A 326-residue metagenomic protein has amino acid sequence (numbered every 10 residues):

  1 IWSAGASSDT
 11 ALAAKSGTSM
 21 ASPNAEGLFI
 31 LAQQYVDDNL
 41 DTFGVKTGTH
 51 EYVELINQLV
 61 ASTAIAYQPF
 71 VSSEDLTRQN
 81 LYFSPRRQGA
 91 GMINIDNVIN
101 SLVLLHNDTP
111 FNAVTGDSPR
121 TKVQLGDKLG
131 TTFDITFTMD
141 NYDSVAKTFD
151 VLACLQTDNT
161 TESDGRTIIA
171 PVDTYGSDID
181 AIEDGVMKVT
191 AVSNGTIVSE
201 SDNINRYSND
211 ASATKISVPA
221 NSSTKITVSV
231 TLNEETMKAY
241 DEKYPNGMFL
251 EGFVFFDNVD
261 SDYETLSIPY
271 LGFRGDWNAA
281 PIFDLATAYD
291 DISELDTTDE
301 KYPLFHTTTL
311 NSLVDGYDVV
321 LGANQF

Functional and structural regions predicted by a protein language model:
I1-L76, K238: Hydrolase catalytic cores
F43, E51, Q79-P219, T224-E234 (+1 more regions): Secreted peptidase-domain scaffold signal
A61, L152, P269-L271: Transmembrane beta-strands of outer-membrane beta-barrel proteins
I65, Q156-D158, G275-W277: Structural signature of outer-membrane beta-barrel domains
L129-F137, K243-F253: Short, solvent-exposed loop/turn segments enriched in Ser/Thr/Gly
T231-P245: Short, surface-exposed loop/turn segments at beta-strand-coil junctions that are enriched for proline with nearby
D262-D276: C-terminal edge beta-strand
